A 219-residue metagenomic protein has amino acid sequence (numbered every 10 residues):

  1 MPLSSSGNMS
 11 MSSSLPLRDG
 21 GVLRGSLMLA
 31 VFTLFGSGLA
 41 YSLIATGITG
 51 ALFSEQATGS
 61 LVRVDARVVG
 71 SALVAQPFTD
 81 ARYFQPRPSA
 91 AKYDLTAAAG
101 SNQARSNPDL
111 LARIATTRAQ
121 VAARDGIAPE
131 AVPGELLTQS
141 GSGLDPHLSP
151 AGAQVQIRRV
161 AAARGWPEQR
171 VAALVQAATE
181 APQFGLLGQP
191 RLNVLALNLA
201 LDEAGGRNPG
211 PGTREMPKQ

Functional and structural regions predicted by a protein language model:
P2-G21, L29-T33, G38, A45 (+3 more regions): Flexible, solvent-exposed loop/hinge segments and secondary-structure transition points
R159-Q219: Extracytoplasmic/periplasmic C-terminal soluble domains
